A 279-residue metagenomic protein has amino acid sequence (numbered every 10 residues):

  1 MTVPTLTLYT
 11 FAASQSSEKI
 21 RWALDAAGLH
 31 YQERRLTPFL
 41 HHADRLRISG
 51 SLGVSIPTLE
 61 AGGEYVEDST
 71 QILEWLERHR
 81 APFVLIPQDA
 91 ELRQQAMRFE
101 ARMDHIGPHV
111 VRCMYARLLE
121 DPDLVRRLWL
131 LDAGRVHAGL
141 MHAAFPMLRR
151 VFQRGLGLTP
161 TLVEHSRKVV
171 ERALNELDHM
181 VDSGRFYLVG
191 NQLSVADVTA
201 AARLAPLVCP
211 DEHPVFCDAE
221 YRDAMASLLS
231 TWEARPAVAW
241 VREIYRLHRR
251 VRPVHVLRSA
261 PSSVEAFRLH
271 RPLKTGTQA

Functional and structural regions predicted by a protein language model:
M1-A138, R252-A279: GST-like domain detector, emphasizing the conserved glutathione-binding G-site in the N-terminal thioredoxin-like
L8-Q15, E60-E64, R98, R102 (+3 more regions): Conserved aromatic-histidine-acidic binding/catalytic patches
D44, Q95, H109, L124 (+6 more regions): Exposed alpha-helical structural elements
S69, F99, V195-A196, A200-A201 (+1 more regions): Short runs of predominantly hydrophobic/aromatic residues within well-ordered alpha helices that form helix-helix
E91, Q95-R98, R102, H165-R172 (+2 more regions): A non-catalytic, amphipathic alpha-helix used as a structural packing/dimerization or gating element in enzyme scaffolds
G107-D218: GST-like fold's C-terminal all-alpha helical module
L158, L162, M225, L229 (+1 more regions): Short amphipathic alpha-helical segments at helix-loop
A202-V251: Short His-centered aromatic/hydrophobic patch
